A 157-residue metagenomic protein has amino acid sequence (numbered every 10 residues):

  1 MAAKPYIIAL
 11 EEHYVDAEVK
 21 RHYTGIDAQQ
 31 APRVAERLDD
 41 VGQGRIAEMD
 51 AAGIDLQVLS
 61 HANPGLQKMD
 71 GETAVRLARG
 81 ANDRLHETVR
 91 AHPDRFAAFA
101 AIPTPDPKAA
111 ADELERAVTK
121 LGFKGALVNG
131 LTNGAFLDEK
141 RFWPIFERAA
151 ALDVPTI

Functional and structural regions predicted by a protein language model:
M1-I157: Helix-coil boundary/capping segments in enzymes
